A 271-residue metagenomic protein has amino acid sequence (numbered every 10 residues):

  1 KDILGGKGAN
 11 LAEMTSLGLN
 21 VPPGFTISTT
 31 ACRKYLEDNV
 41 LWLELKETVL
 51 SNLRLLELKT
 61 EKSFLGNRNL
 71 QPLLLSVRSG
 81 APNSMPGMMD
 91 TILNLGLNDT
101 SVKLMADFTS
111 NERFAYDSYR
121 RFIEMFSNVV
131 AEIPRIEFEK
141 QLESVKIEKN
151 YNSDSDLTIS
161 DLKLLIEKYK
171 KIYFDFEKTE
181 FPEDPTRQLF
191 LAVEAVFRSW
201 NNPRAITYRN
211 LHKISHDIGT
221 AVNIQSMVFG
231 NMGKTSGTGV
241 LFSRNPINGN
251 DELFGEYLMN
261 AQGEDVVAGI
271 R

Functional and structural regions predicted by a protein language model:
K1-R271: Nucleotide/phosphate-binding sheet-loop regions of phosphoryl- and nucleotidyl-transfer enzymes
